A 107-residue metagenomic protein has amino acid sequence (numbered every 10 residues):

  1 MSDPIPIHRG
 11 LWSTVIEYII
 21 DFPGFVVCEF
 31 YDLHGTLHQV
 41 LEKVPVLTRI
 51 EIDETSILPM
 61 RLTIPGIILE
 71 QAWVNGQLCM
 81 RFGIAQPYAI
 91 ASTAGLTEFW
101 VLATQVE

Functional and structural regions predicted by a protein language model:
D3-T104: Basic/aromatic-rich interaction segments and small domains that mediate binding to polyanionic partners
